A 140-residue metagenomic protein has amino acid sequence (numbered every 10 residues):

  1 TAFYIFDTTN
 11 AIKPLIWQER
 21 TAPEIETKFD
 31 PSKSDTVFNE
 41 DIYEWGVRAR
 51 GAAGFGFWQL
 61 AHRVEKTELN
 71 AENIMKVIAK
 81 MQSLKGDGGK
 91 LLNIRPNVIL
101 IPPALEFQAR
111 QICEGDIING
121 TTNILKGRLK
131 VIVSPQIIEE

Functional and structural regions predicted by a protein language model:
T1-E140: Sequence/fold signature of self-assembling virion shell proteins
